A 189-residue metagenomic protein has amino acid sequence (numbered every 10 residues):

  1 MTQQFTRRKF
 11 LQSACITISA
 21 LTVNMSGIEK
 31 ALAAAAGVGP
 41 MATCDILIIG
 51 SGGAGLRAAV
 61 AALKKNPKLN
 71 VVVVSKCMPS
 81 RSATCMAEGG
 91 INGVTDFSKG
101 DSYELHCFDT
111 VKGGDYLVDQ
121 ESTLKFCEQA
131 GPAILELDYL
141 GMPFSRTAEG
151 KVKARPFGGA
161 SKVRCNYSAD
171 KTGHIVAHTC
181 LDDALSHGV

Functional and structural regions predicted by a protein language model:
M1-I18: N-terminal secretory signal peptides and thylakoid transit peptides that target proteins across membranes
Q3, M25-G53: C-terminal segment of N-terminal export signals and the immediately downstream linker at the start of the mature
R7-R8, L63, R164: Short, cationic motifs built from Arg/Lys/His that form the positively charged side of catalytic pockets
S13, L69-N70, S75-V189: Conserved N-terminal/central alpha/beta ligand/cofactor-binding core
T22, A58-A59, A83: Short glycine-/acidic-enriched loop or helix-start segments at secondary-structure transitions that form or flank
I46-V72: N-terminal Rossmann-like FAD-binding beta1-loop-alpha1 element of flavoenzymes
